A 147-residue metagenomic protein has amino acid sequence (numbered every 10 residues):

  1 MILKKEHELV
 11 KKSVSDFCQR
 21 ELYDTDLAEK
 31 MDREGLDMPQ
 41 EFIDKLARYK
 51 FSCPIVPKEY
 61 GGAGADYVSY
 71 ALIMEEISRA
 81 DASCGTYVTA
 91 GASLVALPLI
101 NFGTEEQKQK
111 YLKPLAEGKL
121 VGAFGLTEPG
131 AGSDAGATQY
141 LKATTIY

Functional and structural regions predicted by a protein language model:
M1-E8: Intrinsic disorder at enzyme termini
V14-D24, E76, G103-K110: Long, well-ordered alpha-helical segments
E21-V88, E117, G125-G130: Active-site beta-strand/loop segments that form the cofactor-binding cradle of oxidoreductase flavoproteins
G62-A63, E106-Y147: Glycine-rich, Trp-frequent "lid" loop and neighboring beta-strands that shape and gate the flavin cofactor pocket
L72, E76, L97-N101, K110 (+1 more regions): Alpha-helical scaffold segments in soluble metabolic enzymes
T86-E106, G132-G136: N-terminal glycine-rich flavin-associated loop
